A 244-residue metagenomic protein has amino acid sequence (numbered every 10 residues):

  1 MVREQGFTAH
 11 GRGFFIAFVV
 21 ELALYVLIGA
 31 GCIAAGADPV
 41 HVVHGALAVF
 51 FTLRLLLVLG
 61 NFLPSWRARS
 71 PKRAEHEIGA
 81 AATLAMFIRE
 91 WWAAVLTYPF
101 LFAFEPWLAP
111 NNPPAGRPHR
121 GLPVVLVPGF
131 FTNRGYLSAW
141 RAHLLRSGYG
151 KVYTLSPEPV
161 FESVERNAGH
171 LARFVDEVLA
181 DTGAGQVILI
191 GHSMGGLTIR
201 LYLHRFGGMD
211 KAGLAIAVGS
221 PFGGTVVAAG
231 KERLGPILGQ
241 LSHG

Functional and structural regions predicted by a protein language model:
M1-V124: Flexible, membrane-associating and regulatory peripheral segments of lipid-active enzymes
V125-G135, R141-G244: Serine-dependent carboxylesterase/thioesterase catalytic core of lipase-like alpha/beta-hydrolase/SGNH enzymes
